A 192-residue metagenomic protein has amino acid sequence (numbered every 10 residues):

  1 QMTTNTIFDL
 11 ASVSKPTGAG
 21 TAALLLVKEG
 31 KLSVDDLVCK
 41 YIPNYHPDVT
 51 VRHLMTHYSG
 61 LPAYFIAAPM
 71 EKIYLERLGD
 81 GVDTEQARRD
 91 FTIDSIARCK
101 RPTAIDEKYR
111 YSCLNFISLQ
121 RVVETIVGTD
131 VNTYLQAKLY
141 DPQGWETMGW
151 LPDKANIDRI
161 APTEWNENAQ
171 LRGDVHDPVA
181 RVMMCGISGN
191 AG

Functional and structural regions predicted by a protein language model:
M2-L54, T103-L114, G189: Short active-site loop at a secondary-structure junction that contains or immediately precedes the catalytic residue(s)
V49-G192: Short, surface-exposed loop or secondary-structure junction motifs that flank catalytic or metal-binding residues
